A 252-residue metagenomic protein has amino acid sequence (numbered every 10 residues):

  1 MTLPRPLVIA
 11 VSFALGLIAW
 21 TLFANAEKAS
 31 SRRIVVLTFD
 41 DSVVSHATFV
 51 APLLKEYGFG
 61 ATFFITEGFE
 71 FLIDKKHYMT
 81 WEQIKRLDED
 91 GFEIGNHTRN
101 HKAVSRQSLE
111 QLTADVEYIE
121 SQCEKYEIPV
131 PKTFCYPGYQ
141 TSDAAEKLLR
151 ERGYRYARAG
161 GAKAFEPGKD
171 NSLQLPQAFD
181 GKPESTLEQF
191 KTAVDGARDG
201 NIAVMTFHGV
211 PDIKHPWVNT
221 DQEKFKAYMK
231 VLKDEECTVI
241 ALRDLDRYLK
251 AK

Functional and structural regions predicted by a protein language model:
M1-A10: N-terminal Sec-pathway targeting helices
A10-T21: Bacterial N-terminal signal peptides
K28-H46: Boundary/entry segment of secreted carbohydrate-active catalytic domains
R33-V35, K55-R155, G161-P176, G200-D212 (+1 more regions): Metal-dependent polysaccharide deacetylase catalytic core of the NodB/CE4 family, i.e., the active-site-bearing domain
D41-V44, K75-R86, D221-K226: Aromatic- and glycine-enriched glycan-recognition loops and surfaces that form the carbohydrate-binding subsites
V43-V44, N100, P183: Short, glycine/acidic-enriched loop or turn micro-motifs at the edges of active sites
A47, T80, L112, V116 (+2 more regions): Aromatic/hydrophobic pocket-lining residues that form the small-molecule binding cavity in soluble enzyme cores
Q107, D180-R243: Catalytic grooves of carbohydrate-active enzymes
